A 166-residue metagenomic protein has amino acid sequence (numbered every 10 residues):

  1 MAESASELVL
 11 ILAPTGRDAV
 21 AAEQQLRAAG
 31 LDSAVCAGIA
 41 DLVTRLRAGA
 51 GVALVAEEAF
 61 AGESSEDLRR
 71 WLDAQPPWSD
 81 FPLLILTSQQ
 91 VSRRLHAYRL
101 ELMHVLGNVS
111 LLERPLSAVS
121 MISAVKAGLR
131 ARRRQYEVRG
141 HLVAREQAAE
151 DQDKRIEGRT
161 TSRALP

Functional and structural regions predicted by a protein language model:
A2-L8, A13-A148, D153, P166: N-terminal membrane insertion elements
A131, R159-T160: Intrinsically disordered/low-complexity terminal segments and short unstructured peptides
